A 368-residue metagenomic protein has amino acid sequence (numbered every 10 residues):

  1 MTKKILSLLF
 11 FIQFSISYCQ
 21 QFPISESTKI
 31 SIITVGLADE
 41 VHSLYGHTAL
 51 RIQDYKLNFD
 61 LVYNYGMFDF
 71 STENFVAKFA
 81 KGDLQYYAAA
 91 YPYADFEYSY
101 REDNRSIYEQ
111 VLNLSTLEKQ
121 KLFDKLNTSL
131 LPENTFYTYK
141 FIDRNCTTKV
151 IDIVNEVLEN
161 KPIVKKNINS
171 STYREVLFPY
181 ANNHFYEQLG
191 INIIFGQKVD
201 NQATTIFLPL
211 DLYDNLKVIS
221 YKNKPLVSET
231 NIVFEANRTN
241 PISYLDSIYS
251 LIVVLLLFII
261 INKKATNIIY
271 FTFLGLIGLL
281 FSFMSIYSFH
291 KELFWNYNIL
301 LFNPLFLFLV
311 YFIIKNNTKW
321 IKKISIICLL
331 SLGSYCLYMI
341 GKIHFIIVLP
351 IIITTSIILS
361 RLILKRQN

Functional and structural regions predicted by a protein language model:
M1-I5, N368: Positively charged n-region of N-terminal signal peptides that target proteins for export
K4-F14: Sec-dependent N-terminal signal peptides
S17-Q21: Boundary at the C-terminal end of the N-terminal hydrophobic targeting segment
E26-N104: Glycine-rich catalytic cores of cysteine/serine-nucleophile enzymes that process amide/ester linkages in cell-envelope
D69, E73-R144, T148-V157: A cross-kingdom signal targeting lumenal/periplasmic-facing segments of multi-pass membrane and secretory-pathway
T128-F306, L330-S334, G341-N368: Activation targets extended, charge/polar-rich intrinsically disordered C-terminal tails
I261-I269, Y311-K323: Membrane-helix interface "capping/anchor" motifs
I314-K323, S334-I346: Membrane-helix boundary connector in multi-pass membrane proteins
